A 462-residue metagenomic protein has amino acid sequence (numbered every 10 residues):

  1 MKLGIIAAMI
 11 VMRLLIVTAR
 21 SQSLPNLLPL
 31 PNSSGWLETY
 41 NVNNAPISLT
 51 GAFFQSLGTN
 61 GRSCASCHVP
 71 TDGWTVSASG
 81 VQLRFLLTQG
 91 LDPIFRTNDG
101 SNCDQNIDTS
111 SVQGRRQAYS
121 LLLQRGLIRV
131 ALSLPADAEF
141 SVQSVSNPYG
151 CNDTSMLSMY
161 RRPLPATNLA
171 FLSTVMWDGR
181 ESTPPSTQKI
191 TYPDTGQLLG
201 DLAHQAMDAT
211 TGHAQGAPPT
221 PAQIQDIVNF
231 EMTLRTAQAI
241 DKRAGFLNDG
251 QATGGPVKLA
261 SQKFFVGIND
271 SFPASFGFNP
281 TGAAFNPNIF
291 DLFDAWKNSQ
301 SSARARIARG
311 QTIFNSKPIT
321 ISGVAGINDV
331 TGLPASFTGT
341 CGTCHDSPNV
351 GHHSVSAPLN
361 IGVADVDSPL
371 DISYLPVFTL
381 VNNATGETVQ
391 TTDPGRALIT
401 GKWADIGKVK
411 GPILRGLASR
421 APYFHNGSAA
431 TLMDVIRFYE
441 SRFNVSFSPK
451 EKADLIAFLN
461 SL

Functional and structural regions predicted by a protein language model:
G4-L14: Bacterial N-terminal signal peptides
L15-R20: Sec/Tat signal peptide C-region and signal peptidase I cleavage site
S21-L462: Periplasmic c-type cytochrome electron-transfer domains
